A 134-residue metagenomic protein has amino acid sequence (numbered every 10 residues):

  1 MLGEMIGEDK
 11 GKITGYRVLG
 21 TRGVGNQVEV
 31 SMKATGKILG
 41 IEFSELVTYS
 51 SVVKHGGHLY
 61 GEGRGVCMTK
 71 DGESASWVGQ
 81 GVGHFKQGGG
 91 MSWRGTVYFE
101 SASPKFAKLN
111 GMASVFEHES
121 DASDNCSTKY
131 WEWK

Functional and structural regions predicted by a protein language model:
M1-K134: Beta-strand-enriched cores of mature, soluble protein domains
